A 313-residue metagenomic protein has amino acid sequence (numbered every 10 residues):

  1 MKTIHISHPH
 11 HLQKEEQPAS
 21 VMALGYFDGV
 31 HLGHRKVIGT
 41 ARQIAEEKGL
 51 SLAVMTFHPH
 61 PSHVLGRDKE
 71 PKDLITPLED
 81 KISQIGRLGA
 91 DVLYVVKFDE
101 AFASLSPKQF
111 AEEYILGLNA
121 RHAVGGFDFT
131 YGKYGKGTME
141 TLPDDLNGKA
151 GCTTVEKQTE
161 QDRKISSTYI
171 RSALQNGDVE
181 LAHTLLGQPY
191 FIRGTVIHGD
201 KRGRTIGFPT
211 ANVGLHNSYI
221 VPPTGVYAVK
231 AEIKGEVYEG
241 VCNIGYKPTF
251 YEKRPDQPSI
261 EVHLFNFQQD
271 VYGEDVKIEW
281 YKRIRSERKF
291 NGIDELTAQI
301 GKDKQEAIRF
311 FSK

Functional and structural regions predicted by a protein language model:
K2-H11: Short acidic-hydrophobic, aromatic-tinged amphipathic segments that line or gate anion-handling sites
H11-D73, P77: N-terminal catalytic cores of NTP/NDP-binding nucleotidyl/phosphoryl-transfer enzymes
H31, I85, A123, A182 (+2 more regions): Residue-level signal for inorganic ion chemistry
H63-F127, Y131-N147: N-terminal Rossmann-like or analogous alpha/beta NTP/dinucleotide-binding catalytic cores that position adenine
N147-G245: Glycine-rich, Lys/Arg-enriched anion-binding loops that position phosphate/diphosphate groups for phosphoryl
G199-K313: Phosphate/ribose-recognition catalytic cores of enzymes acting on nucleotide-derived substrates
